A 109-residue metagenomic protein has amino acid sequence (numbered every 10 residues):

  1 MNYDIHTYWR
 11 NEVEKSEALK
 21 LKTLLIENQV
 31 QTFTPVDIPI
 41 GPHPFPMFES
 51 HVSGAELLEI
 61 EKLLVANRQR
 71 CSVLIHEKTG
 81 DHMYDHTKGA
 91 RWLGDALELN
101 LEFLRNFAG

Functional and structural regions predicted by a protein language model:
M1-G109: Long, contiguous binding/interaction regions
